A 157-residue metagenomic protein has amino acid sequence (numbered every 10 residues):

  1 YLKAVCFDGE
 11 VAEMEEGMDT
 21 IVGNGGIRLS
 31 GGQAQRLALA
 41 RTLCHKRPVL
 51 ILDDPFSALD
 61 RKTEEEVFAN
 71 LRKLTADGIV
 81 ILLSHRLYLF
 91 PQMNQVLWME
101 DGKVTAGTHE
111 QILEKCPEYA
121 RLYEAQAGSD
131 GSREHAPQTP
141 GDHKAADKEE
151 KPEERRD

Functional and structural regions predicted by a protein language model:
Y1-I21, K46, T63, E118-R121: Conserved "ABC signature" C-loop
F7, E114-R156: C-terminal boundary and immediately downstream tail of ABC-type ATPase nucleotide-binding domains
S30-G31, L37-T42, L82: ABC ATPase nucleotide-binding domain "signature" region
C44-P48, D77: A short, proline-enriched helix->beta-strand linker immediately N-terminal to the Walker B motif in ABC-type P-loop
L50-D54: Catalytic Walker B motif of ABC-type/P-loop ATPase nucleotide-binding domains
E66-F68: Conserved hydrophobic alpha-helix in the ABC-type ATPase nucleotide-binding domain
N70-S84, F90: Conserved catalytic loops of ABC-family nucleotide-binding domains
M93-E110: H-loop (His-switch) and adjacent beta-strand-loop-beta switch element of ABC-type ATPase nucleotide-binding domains
